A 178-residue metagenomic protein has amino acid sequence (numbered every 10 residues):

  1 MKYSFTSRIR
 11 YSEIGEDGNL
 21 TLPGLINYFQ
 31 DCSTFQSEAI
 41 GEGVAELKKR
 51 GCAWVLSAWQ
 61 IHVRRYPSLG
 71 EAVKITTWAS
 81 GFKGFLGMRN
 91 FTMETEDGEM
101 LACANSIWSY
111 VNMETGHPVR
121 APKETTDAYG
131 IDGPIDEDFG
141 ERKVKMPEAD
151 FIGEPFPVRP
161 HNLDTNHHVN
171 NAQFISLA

Functional and structural regions predicted by a protein language model:
M1-T76, S80-A178: Terminal targeting signals and extreme-terminal segments of soluble enzymes
